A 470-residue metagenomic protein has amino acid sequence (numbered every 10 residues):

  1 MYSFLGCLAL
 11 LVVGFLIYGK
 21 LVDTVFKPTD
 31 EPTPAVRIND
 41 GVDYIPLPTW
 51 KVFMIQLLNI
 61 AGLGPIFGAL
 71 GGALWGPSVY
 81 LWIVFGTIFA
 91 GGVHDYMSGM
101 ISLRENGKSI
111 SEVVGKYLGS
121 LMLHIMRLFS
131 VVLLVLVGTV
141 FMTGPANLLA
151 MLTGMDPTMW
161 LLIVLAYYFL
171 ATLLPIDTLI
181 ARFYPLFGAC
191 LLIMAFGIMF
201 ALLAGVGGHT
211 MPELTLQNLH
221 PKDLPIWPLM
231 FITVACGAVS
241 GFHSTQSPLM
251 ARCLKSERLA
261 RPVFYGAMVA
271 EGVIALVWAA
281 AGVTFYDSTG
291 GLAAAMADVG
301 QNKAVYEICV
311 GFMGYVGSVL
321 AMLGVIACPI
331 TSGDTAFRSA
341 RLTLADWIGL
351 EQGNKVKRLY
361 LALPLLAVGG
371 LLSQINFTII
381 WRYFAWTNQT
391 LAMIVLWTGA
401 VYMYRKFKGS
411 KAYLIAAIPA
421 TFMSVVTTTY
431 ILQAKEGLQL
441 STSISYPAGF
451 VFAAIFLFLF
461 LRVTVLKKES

Functional and structural regions predicted by a protein language model:
M1-G19, G72-S102, S111, S445-A453: Extracellular loop-to-transmembrane helix junctions
L5, A9-K27, G119, F129 (+4 more regions): Membrane-interface loop-to-helix entry segments
L10-F15, A90-N106, I110-P175, A235-V239 (+2 more regions): Helix-loop-helix module between adjacent transmembrane segments
L10-I66, L229, L259: Membrane-interface "cap" regions at the ends of multi-pass membrane proteins
L47-G64, A201-G207, L216-W278, L323-S332: Hydrophobic, membrane-embedded alpha-helices of multi-pass small-molecule transporters
S120-R127, V131, T158-L162, G266-A275 (+5 more regions): Loop-to-transmembrane helix boundary motifs in multi-pass membrane proteins
G138-M142, A146-I163, A171-T172, L191-N218 (+2 more regions): Hydrophobic alpha-helical segments and their helix-loop junctions in multi-pass secondary transporters
L203-E213, Y265-E307: Extracellular/periplasmic helix-exit of transmembrane alpha-helices
